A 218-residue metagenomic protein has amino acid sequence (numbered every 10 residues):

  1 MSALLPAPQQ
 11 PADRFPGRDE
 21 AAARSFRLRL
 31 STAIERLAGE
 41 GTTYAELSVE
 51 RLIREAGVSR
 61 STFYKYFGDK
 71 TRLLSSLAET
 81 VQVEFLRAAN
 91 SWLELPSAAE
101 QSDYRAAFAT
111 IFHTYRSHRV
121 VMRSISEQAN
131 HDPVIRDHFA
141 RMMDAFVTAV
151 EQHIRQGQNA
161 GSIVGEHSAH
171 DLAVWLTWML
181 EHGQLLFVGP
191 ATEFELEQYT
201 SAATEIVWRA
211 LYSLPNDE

Functional and structural regions predicted by a protein language model:
M1-R14, H113, S117, Q152-N159 (+2 more regions): C-terminal peripheral helix-coil segments that are non-catalytic and often amphipathic
A23-V49: Short, amphipathic alpha-helix enriched in basic
E40-R72, S76: Helix-turn-helix
E46-L47, M122-S126, D137-H138, E166 (+1 more regions): Short, hydrophobic secondary-structure boundary micro-motifs
V49, A78-L86: Short, basic, alpha-helical segments at the C-terminal edge of helix-turn-helix-like DNA-binding modules
S76, N90-S117, A169, L176 (+1 more regions): Hydrophobic alpha-helical connector segments
V83-N90, H113-S117, S126, P133-A160 (+3 more regions): Amphipathic alpha-helical packing segments from all-alpha helical-bundle domains
W92-P96, M122-A129, G183-A191: Secondary-structure edge/capping motif, primarily at the C-terminal ends of alpha-helices and the immediately following
